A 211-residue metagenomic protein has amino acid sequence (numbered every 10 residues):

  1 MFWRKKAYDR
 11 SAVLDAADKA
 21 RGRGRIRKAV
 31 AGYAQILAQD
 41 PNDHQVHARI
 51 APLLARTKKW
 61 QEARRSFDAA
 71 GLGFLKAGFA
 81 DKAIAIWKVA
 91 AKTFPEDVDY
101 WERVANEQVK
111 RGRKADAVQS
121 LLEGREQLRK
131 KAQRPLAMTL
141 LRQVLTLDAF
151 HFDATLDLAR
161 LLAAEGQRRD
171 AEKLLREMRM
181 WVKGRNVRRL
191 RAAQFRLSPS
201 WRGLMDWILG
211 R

Functional and structural regions predicted by a protein language model:
M1-R211: Repeat-based scaffolding regions
